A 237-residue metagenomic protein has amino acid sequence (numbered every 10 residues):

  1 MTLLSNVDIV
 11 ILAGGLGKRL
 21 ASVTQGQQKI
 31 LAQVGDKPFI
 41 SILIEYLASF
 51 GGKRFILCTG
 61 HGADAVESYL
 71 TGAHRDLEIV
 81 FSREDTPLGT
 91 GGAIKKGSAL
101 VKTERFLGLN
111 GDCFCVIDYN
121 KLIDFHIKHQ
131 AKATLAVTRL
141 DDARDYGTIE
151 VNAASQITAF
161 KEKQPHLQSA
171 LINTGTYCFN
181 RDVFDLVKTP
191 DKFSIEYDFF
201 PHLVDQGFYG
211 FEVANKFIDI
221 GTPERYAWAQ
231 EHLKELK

Functional and structural regions predicted by a protein language model:
M1-I11, R19, Q33, K37-N110 (+3 more regions): Conserved N-terminal catalytic core of the sugar/cofactor nucleotidyltransferase
G14, G60, T138-R139: Histidine-centered beta-alpha loop that forms part of the nucleotide-sugar donor binding/catalytic region in diverse
Q25-K29: Short alpha-helical oligomerization interface
L31, T148-V151, F200, G210: A structural signal for short hydrophobic beta-strand segments in well-ordered beta-sheet cores
I40, V66, G97, D112 (+4 more regions): Residue-level signal for inorganic ion chemistry
R105-L107, F114, N120-I127, L140-A143 (+1 more regions): Catalytic-core segments of class I nucleotidyltransferases/pyrophosphorylases that form NMP-activated intermediates
H129-R139: A short, conserved acidic/glycine-rich loop-to-beta-strand motif that forms the donor nucleotide-sugar/metal
